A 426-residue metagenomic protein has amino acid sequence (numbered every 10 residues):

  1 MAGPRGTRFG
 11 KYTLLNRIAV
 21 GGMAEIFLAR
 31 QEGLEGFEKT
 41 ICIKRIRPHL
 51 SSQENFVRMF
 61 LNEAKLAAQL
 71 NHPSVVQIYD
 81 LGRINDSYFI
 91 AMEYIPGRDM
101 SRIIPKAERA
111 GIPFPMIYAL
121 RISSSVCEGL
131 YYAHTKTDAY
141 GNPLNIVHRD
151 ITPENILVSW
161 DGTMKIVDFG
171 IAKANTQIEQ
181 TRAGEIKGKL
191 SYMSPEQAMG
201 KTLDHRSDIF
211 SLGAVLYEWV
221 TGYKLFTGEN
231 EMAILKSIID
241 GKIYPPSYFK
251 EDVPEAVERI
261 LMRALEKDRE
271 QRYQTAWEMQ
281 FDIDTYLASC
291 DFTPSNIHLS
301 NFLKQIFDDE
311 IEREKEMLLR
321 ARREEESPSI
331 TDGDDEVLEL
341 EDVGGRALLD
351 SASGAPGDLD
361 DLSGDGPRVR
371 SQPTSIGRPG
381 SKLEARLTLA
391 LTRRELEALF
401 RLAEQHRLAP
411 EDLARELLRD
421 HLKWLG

Functional and structural regions predicted by a protein language model:
M1-N16, G36, A110, Y286 (+2 more regions): Short N-terminal regulatory/linker segments that flank and modulate the kinase catalytic core
M1-Y244: Conserved ATP-binding/catalytic core of the eukaryotic-like protein kinase fold, especially serine/threonine kinases
I103, A174, S237, Y286 (+3 more regions): Residues that scaffold the ATP/ADP-binding catalytic core of kinase and kinase-like folds
L130, H134, I283, H421-L425: Hydrophobic recognition helices of helix-based DNA-binding modules
E154-L157, V167, S191-D342, L349: C-terminal lobe helix-coil module of Hanks-type protein kinase domains
G364-L391, F400-A403: Short Lys/Arg-rich basic patches
R393-D412: Surface-exposed, Lys/Arg-rich phosphate-binding patches that contact polyanionic backbones
L408-G426: Short, basic amphipathic alpha-helical segments that act as recognition/interaction helices in nucleic-acid-binding
